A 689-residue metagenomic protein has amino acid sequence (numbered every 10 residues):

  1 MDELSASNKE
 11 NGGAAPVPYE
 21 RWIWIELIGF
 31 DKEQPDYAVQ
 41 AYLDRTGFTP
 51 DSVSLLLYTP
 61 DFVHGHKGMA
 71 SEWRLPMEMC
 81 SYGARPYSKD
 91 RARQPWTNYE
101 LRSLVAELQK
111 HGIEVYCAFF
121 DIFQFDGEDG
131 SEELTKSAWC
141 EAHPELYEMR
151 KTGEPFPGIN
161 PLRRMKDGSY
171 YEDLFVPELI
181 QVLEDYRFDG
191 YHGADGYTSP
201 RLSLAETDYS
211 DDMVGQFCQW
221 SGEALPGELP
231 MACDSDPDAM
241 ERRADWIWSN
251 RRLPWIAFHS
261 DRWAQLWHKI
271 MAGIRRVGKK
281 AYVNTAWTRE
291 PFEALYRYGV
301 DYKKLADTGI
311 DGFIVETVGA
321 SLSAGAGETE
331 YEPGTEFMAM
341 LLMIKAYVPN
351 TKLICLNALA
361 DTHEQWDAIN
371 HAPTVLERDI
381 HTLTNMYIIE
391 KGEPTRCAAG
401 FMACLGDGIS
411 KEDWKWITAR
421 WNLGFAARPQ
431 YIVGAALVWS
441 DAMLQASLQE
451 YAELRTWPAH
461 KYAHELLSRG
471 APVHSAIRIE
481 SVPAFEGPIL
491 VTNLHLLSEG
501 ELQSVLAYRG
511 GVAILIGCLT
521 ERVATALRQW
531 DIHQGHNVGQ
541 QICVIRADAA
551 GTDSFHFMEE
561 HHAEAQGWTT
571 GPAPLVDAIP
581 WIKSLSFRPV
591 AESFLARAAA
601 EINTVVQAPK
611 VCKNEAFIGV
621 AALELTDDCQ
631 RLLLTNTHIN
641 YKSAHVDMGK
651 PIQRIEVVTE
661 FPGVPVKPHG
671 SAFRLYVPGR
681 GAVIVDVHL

Functional and structural regions predicted by a protein language model:
P16-E26, E114-D126, H192-G196, D236 (+2 more regions): Aromatic-lined carbohydrate-recognition surfaces of secreted/lumenal glycan-active proteins
D36-M79, Q181, D185-D189, T308-F313 (+2 more regions): Catalytic domains of carbohydrate-active enzymes, especially glycoside hydrolases
G47-W96, F123-E133, S199-P226, A232-L253 (+1 more regions): Aromatic-lined carbohydrate-binding/catalytic grooves of carbohydrate-active enzymes
F48, E453-N537, K667-D686: Helical hinge/lid and interdomain linker segments adjacent to catalytic or ligand-binding clefts that mediate domain
G68, G83, E128, P200-R201 (+3 more regions): Hydrophobic targeting/anchoring helices
P95-Y99, S103, E114-Y186, P230-I256 (+2 more regions): Active-site-adjacent "subsite" loops/lids of carbohydrate-active enzymes
G434, W439-W457, N493-L497, L502-Q503 (+1 more regions): Carbohydrate-binding surface patches
G500-S586: A glycine-rich, often tryptophan-bearing local segment used as a flexible ligand/cofactor-contacting loop or short
